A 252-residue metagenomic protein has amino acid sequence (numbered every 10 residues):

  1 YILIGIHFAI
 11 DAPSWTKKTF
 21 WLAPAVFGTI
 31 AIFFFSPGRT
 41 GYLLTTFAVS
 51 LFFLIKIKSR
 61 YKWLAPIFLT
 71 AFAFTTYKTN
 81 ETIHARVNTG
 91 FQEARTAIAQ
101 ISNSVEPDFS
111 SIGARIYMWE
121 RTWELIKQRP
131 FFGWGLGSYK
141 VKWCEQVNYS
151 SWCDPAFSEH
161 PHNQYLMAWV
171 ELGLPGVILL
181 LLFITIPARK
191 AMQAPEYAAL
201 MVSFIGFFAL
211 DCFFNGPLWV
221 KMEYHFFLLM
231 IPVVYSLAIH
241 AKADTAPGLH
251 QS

Functional and structural regions predicted by a protein language model:
Y1-I57, F68, K78, K190 (+2 more regions): Alpha-helical transmembrane segments of multi-pass inner-membrane proteins
A9-T19, I55-Y61, M192-P195, S236-S252: Membrane-interface junctions at the ends of membrane-embedded or membrane-associated helices
K18-W21, T40-L44, R60-A65, A198-M201 (+1 more regions): Short, aromatic-rich membrane-interface segments at the entry and exit of alpha-helical transmembrane domains
F34-L44, S158-N163, F214-F226: Membrane-interface catalytic loops of GT-C/OST-like multi-pass glycosylation enzymes that act
S36, K56-E106, E120-Q128, L136: A membrane-periplasm/extracellular boundary helix in multi-pass inner-membrane enzymes that assemble envelope glycans
V49, M201-F213, P217-S252: Transmembrane alpha-helices of multi-pass inner-membrane enzymes
L54, W152, E171-G206: Hydrophobic transmembrane alpha-helices and their immediate junctions
V105-Q128, F132-L172: Long extracytoplasmic/lumenal interhelical loops at the membrane interface of multi-pass membrane proteins
